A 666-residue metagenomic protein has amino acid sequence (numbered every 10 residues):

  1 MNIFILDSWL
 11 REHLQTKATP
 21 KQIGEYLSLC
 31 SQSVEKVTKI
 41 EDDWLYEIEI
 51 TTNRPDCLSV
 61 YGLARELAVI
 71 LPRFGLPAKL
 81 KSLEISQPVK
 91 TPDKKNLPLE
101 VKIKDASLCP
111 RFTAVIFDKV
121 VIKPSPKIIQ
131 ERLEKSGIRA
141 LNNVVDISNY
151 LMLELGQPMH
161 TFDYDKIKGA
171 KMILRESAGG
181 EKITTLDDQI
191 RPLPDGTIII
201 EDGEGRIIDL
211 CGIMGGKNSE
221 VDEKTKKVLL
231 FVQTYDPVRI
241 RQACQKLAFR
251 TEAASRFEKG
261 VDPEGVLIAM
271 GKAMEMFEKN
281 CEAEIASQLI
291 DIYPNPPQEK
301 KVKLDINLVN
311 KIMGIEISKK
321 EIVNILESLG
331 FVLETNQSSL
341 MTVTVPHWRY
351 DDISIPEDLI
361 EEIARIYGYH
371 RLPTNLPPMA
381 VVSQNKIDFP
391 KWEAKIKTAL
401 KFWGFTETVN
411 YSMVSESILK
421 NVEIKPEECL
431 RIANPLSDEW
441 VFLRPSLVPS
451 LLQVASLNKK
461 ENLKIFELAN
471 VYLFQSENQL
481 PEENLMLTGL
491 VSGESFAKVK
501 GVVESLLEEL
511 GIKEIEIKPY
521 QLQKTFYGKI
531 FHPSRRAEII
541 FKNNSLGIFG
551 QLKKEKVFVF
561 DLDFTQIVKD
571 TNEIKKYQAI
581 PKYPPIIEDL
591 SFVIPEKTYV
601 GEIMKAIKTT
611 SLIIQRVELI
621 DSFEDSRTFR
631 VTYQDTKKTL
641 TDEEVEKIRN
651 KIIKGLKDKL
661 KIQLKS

Functional and structural regions predicted by a protein language model:
M1-F389, G493, E516, D563 (+1 more regions): RNA/tRNA-interacting regions in translation and RNA-turnover enzymes
F4, I40-D42, L108-R111, F402 (+7 more regions): Short flexible coil/turn linkers enriched for glycine and charged/polar residues that connect secondary-structure
F4-D7, E12, K21, E25 (+5 more regions): A carboxyl-terminal module marker
S28-K36, L97-K102, I213-M214, L289-D291 (+4 more regions): Short amphipathic beta-strand starts and helix->beta connectors
E154-P158, R175-E176, E181-K182, S450-S456 (+3 more regions): Long, charge-dense accessory insertions within large macromolecular proteins
M172-V221, R371-E483, L487, S545-L546 (+2 more regions): Class II aminoacyl-tRNA synthetase-like tRNA-binding/catalytic domains
E264-E282, V454-K459, L463-F466, E646-I652: His/Asp/Glu-rich mid-to-C-terminal helical/loop segments that flank catalytic regions of hydrolases
N295-N307, P346-E357, S383-E393, K420-E428 (+2 more regions): Short glycine/threonine-rich loop-to-helix capping motif typified by GTGT followed within a few residues by an Asp-Pro
